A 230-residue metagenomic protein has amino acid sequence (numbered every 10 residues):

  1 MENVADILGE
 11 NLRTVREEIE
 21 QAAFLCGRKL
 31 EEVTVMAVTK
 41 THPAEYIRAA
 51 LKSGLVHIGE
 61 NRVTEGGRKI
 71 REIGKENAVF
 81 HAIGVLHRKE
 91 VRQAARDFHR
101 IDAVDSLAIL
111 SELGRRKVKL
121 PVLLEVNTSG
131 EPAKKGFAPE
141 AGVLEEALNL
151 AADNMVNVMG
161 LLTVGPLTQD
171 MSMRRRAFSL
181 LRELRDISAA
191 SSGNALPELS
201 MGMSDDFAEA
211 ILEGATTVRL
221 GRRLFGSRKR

Functional and structural regions predicted by a protein language model:
M1-D205, I211-E213: Conserved alpha/beta-domain cores
A215-R230: Gly/Pro- and small hydrophobic-enriched strand-loop and loop-to-helix capping segments that sit at the rims
